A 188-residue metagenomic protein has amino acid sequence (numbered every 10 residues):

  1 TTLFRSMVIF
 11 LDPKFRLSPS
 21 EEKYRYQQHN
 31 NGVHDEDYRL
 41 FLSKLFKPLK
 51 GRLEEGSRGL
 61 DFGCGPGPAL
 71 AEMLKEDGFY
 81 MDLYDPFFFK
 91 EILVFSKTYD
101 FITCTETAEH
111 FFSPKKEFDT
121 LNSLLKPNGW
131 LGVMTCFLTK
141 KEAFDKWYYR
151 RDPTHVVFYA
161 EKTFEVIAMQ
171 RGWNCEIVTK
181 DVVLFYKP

Functional and structural regions predicted by a protein language model:
T1-F101, T105, F118, M134 (+3 more regions): Conserved N-terminal segment of class I S-adenosyl-L-methionine
E54, F112, K126: Short conserved AdoMet
M73, T120-L124, I167: Alpha-helical scaffold elements within enzyme catalytic domains, especially in hydrolases
Y80, W130, N174: Residue-level detector of anion-binding/catalytic polar loops
E106-H110: A short His-aromatic
K116-W130: A short glycine-rich, Lys/Arg-flanked "PGG" loop and its adjoining helix->strand segment in the class I
T135-V157, K162-T163: Short, glycine-/aromatic-enriched active-site segment of Class I SAM-dependent methyltransferases
Q170-P188: Core SAM-dependent methyltransferase catalytic element
